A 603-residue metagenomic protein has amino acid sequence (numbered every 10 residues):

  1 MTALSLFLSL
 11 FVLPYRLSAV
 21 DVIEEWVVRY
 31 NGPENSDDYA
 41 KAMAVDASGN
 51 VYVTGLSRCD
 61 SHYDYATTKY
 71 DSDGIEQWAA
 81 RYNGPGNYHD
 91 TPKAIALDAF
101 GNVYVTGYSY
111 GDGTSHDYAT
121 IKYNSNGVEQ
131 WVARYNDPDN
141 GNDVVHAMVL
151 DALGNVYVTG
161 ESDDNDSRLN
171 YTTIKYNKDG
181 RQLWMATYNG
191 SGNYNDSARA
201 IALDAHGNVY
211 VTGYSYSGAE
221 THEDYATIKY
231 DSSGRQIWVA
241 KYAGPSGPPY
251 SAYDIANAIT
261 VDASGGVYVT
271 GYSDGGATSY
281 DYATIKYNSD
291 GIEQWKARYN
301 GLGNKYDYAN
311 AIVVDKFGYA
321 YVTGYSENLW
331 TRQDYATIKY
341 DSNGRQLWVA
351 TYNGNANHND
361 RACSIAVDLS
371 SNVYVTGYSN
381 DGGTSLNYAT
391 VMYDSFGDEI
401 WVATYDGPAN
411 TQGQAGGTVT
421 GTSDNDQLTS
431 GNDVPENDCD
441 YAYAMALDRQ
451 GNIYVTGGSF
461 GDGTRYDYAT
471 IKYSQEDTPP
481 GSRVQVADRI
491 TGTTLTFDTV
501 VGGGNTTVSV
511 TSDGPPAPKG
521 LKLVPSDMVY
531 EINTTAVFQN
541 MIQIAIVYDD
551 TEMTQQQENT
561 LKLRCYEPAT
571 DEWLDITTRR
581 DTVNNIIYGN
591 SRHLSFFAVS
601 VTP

Functional and structural regions predicted by a protein language model:
M1-A19: Sec-dependent, cleavable N-terminal signal peptides
L17-E476: A sequence-level/structural motif corresponding to short, flexible coil/turn segments enriched in small polar residues
D117, N387, G492-T494, N505-T507 (+2 more regions): Exposed beta-strand and adjacent loop surfaces of beta-rich binding modules that mediate intermolecular recognition
P479-R483, D513-T570, V601: Proteolytic processing hotspots in large secreted/extracellular or virion-associated proteins and select intracellular
V484-P515: Predominantly extracellular/luminal regions of secreted and cell-surface proteins, especially disulfide-bonded
R489-I490, P516-D527, R579-I586: Short, ordered beta-strand-loop transition motifs
A569-T578: Surface-exposed loop/edge segments in extracytoplasmic proteins
I586-P603: C-terminal beta-strand-rich structural cap/linker in extracellular carbohydrate-active enzymes
